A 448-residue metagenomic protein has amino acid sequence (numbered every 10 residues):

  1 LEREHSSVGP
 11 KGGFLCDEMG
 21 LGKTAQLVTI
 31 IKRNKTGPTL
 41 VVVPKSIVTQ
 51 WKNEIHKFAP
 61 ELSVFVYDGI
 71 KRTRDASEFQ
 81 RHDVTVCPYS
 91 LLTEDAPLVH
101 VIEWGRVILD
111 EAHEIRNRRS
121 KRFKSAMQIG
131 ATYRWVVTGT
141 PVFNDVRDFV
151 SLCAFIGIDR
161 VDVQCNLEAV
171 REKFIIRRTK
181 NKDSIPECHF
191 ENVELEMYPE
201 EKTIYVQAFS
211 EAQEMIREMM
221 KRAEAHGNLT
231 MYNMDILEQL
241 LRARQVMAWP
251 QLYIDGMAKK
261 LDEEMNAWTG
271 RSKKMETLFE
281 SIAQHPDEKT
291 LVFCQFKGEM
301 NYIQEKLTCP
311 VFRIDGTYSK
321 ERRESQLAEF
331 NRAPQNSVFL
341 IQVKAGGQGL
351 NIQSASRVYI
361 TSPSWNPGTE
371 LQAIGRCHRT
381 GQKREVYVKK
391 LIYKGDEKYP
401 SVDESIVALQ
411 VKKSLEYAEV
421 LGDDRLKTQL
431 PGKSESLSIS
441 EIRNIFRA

Functional and structural regions predicted by a protein language model:
L1-S6, K124: Pre-Walker A adenine-sensing motif
H5-S6, K11, T24-Q26, K32 (+13 more regions): SF2 helicase/translocase NTPase motor core, specifically the RecA-like lobe 1 inter-motif segment between Walker
V8-G12, E18-M19, Q26, R33 (+4 more regions): Conserved Helicase C-terminal RecA-like lobe
S46, I102-C165, N366, R379-T380 (+1 more regions): Signature of the SF2 helicase/ATPase Hel1-core->accessory helical subdomain module
V86-L91, P97-V101, K121-A131, V136 (+3 more regions): Inter-lobe coupling linker of SF2 helicases/translocases
E94-A96, D145-V146, M300-Y302, V338-S356 (+2 more regions): SF2 helicase motor core recognition
W365-I374, H378-A448: A conserved SF2-helicase RecA2
